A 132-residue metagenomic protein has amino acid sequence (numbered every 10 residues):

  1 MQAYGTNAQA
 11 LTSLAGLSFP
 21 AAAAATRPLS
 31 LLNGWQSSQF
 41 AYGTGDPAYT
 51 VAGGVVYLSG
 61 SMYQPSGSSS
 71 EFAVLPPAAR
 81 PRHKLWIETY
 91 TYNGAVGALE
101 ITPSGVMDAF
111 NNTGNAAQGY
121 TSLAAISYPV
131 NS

Functional and structural regions predicted by a protein language model:
M1-L31, F40-G45, Q64-V74, P81-S132: Extracellular jelly-roll beta-sandwich "head" domains, especially the C-terminal globular C1q domain
W35: Glycan-recognition and catalytic regions of carbohydrate-active enzymes
Q39-V55: Extracytoplasmic/periplasm-facing segments of secreted or lipoprotein envelope proteins
G54-M62: Short, well-ordered beta-strand segments enriched in hydrophobic/aromatic residues
V56, P76-P77: Short low-polarity hydrophobic stretches
